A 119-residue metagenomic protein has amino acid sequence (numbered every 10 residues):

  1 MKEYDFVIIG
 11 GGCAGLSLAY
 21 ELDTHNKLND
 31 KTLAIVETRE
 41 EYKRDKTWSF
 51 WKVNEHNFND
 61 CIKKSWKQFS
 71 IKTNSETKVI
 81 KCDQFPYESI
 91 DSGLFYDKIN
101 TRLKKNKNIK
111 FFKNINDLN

Functional and structural regions predicted by a protein language model:
M1-A14, A34-V36: Beta1/beta-strand and adjacent pyrophosphate-binding region of the FAD-binding site in flavoprotein oxidoreductases
M1-F6, T24-K31, L118: Extreme N-terminal leader/targeting segments of oxidoreductases
Y4, W48-F50, Y87: Aromatic side chains
I8-C13, S17-A19, I99, F112: Structured catalytic cores of enzymes that bind and process phosphorylated ligands/cofactors
S17, E21-T77, G93-L94: N-terminal FAD cofactor-binding segment of flavoenzymes
K72-N119: Conserved N-terminal helical subregion
